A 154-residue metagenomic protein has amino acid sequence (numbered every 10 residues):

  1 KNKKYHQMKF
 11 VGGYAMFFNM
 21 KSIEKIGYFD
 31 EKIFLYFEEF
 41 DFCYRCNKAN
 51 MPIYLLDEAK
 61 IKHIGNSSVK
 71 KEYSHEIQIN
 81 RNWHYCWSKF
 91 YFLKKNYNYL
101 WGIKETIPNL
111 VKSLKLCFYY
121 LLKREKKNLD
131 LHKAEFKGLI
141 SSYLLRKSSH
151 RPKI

Functional and structural regions predicted by a protein language model:
K1, L35-Y36, S142: Conserved short hydrophobic patches within well-ordered secondary structure
K1-K9: Short, flexible, basic/aromatic active-site loop/helix in glycosyltransferases
N2-K3, K25, K70-S74: Short amphipathic alpha-helical segments at helix-loop
K9-K60: A short, conserved alpha-helix in the catalytic core of glycosyltransferases
A49, I64, S142, R146: Phosphate/oxyanion-binding loops and surfaces in catalytic or ligand/nucleic-acid-binding neighborhoods
P52-L131: Active-site-adjacent helix/loop segment of glycosyltransferases that harbors family-specific signature motifs
K126-I154: Membrane-interface aromatic/basic loop that binds lipid-linked glycans or pyrophosphate carriers, typified by
